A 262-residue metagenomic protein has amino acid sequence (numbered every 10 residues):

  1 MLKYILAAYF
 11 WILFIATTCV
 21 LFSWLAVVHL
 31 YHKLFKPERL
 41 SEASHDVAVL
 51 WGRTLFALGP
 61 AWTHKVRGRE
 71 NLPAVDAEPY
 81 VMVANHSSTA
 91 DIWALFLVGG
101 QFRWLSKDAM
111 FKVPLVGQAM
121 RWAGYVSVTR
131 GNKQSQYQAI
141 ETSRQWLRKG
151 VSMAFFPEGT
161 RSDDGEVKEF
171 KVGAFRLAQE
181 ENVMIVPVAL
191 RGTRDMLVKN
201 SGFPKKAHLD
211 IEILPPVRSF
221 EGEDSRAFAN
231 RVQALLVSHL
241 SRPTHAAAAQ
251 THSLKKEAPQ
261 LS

Functional and structural regions predicted by a protein language model:
M1-Y80: Membrane-anchoring hydrophobic helices of lipid-metabolizing enzymes
Y4-I5, Y137-S262: Non-catalytic C-terminal accessory region of glycerolipid acyltransferases and related lyso-lipid remodeling enzymes
H29-V47, L58, A74-K133: Catalytic core of membrane glycerolipid acyltransferases/transacylases, capturing the structured, soluble-facing
W51, D91-A94, L115, G173-A174 (+2 more regions): Hydrophobic alpha-helical segments typical of transmembrane helices and their membrane-interface/capping positions
F56-G59, M120, W146, A178: A generic structural signal for well-ordered alpha-helical segments
V66, V126-T129, S219: Short acidic-hydrophobic, aromatic-tinged amphipathic segments that line or gate anion-handling sites
V66-N85, Q138-A139, H239-P243: Alpha-helical membrane-embedding segments and immediately adjacent membrane-interface amphipathic helices
